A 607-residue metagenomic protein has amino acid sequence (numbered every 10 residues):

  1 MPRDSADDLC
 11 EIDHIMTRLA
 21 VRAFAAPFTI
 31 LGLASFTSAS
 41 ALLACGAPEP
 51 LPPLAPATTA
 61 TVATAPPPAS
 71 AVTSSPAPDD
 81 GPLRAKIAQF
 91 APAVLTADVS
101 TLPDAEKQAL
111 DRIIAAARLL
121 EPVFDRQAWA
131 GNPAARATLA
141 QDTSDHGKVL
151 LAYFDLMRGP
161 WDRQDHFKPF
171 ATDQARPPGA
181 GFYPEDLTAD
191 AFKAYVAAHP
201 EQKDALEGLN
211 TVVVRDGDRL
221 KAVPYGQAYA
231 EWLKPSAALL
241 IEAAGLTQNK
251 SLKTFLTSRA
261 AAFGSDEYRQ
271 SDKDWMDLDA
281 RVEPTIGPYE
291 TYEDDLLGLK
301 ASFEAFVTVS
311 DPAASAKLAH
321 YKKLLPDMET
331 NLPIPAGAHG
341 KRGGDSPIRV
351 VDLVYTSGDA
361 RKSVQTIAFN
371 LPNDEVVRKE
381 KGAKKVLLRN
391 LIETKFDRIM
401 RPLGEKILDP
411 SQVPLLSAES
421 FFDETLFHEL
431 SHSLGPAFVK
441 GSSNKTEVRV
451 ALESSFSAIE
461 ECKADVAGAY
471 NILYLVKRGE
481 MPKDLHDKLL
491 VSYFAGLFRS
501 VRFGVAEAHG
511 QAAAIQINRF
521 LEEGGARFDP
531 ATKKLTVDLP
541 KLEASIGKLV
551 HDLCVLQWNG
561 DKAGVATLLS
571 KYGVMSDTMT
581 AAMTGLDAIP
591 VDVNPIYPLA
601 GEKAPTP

Functional and structural regions predicted by a protein language model:
R3-I15: Short, Lys/Arg-enriched N-terminal segments with co-localized hydrophobic residues within the first ~10-30 amino acids
A25-A44: Bacterial N-terminal signal peptides
G46-E49: Bacterial signal peptide processing site
P56-Q89: N-terminal low-complexity, Pro/Thr/Ser-rich intrinsically disordered segments that act as propeptides or flexible
P76-F255: N-terminal helix-rich structural modules
L83-R112, K203-A458, C462-L497, V501 (+1 more regions): Fold-level signature of zinc-dependent metallopeptidase catalytic domains
A469-A566: Long, well-structured alpha-helical subdomains associated with metal-dependent extracellular/ecto-lumenal hydrolases
V550, C554-P607: Extended, compositionally biased alpha-helical segments that mediate assembly or anchoring
